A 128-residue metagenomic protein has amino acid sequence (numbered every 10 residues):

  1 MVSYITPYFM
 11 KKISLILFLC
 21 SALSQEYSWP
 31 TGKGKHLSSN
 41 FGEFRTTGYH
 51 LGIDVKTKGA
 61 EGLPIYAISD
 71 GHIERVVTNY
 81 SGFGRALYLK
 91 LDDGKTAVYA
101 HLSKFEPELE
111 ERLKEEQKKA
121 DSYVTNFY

Functional and structural regions predicted by a protein language model:
M1-S3, P7-I13: Positively charged n-region of N-terminal signal peptides that target proteins for export
K12-A22: Sec-dependent N-terminal signal peptides
S24-T96, A100-E110, E115-Y128: Surface-exposed, glycine-biased beta-strand/turn segments
